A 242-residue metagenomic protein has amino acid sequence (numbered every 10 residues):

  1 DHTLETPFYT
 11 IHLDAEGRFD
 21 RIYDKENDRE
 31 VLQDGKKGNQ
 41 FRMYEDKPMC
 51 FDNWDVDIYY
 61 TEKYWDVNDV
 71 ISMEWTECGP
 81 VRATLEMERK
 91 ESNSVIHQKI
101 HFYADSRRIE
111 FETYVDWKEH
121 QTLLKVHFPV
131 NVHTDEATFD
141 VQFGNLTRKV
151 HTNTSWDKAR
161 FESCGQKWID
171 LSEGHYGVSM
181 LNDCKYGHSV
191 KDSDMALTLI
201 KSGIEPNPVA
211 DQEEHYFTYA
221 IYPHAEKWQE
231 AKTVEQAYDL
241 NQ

Functional and structural regions predicted by a protein language model:
D1-Q242: C-terminal (or distal) subdomains of carbohydrate-active enzymes
